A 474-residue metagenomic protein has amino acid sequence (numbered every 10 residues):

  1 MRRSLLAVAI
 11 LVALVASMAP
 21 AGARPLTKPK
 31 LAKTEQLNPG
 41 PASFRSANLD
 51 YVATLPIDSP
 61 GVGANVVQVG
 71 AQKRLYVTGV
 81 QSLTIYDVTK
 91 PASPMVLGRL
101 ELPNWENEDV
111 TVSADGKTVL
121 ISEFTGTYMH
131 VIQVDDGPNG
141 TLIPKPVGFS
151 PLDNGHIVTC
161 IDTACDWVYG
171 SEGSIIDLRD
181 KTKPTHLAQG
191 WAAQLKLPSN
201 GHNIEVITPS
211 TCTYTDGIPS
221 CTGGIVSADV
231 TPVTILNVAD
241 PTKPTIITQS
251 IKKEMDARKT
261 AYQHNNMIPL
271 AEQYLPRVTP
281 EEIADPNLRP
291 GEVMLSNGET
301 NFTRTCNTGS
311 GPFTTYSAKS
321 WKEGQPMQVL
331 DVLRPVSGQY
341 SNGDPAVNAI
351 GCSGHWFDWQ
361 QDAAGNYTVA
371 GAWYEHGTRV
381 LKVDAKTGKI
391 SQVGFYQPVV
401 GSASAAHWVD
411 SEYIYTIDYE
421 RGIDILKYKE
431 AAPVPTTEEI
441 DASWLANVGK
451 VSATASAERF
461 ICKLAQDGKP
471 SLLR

Functional and structural regions predicted by a protein language model:
M1-A7: Bacterial N-terminal signal peptides that target proteins for export
S4, A19-A21: An exposure/low-complexity boundary signal
V8-S17: Bacterial N-terminal signal peptides
G22-R474: Feature marking well-ordered beta-strand scaffolds used for ligand recognition
